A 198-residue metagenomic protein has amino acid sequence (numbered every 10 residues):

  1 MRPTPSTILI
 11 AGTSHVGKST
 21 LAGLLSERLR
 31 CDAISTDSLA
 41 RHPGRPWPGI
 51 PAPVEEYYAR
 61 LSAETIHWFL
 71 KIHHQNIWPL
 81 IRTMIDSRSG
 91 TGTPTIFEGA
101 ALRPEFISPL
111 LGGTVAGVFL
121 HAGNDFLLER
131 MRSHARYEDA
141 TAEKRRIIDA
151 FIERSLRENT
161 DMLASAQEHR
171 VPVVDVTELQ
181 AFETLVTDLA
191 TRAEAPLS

Functional and structural regions predicted by a protein language model:
M1-P5: Phosphate-binding P-loop
I10: Hydrophobic anchor at the beta1->P-loop junction of P-loop NTPases
S14: The conserved Walker
G17: Conserved glycine(s) of the Walker
L21: Hydrophobic positions on the alpha1 helix immediately C-terminal to the Walker A/P-loop
D32, R45-P94: Conserved nucleotide-sensing/catalytic segment adjacent to the nucleotide-binding pocket in NTP-handling enzymes
T114-D161: A glycine- and Lys/Arg-enriched "phosphate-lid" helix/loop adjacent to the NTP-binding pocket of small-molecule kinases
T160-S198: NTP-dependent small-molecule kinase module
